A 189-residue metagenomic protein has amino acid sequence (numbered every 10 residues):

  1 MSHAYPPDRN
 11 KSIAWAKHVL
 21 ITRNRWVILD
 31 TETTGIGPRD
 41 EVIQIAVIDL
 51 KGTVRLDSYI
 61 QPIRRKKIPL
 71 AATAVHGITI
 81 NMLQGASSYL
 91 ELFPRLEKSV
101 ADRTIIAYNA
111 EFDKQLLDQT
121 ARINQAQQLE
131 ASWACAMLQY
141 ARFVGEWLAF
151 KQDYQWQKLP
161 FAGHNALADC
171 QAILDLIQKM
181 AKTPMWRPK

Functional and structural regions predicted by a protein language model:
S2-E130, G145, Q152-P160, H164: Conserved non-catalytic scaffold segment of RNase H-like nuclease domains
Q127-A141: Conserved beta-strand -> loop -> alpha-helix junction used to position metal-binding or nucleic-acid-contacting
Y140-W147, A181: Short leucine-rich amphipathic alpha-helical surface patches
N165-K179: Acidic, divalent-metal-coordinating active-site segment for phosphoryl/phosphodiester hydrolysis, typified by short
Q178-K189: The feature marks non-catalytic terminal segments
